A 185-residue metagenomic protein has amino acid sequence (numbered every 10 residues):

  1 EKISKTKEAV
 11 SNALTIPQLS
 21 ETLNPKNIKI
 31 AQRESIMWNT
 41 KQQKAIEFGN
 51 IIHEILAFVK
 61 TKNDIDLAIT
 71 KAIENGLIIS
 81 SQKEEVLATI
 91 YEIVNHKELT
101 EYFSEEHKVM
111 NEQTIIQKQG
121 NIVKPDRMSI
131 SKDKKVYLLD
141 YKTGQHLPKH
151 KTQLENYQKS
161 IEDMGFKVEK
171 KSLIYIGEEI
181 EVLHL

Functional and structural regions predicted by a protein language model:
E1-K132, K149-E155, D163, G177-E178: Nuclease catalytic cores
K124, L138-L139: Generic enzyme active-site microenvironment
K132-K135, Y141-K149: Short beta-strand-loop-alpha-helix junction that forms the active-site gateway of nucleic-acid-processing nucleases
K135-V136, V182: Tryptophan-centered short beta-strand motifs
L139, Q158, H184-L185: A general secondary-structure boundary signal
S160-K167: Arginine/glycine-rich "motif VI" loop of SF2 helicases in the C-terminal RecA-like domain
K167-L185: Domain-level recognition of nuclease-like catalytic cores that cleave nucleotide substrates
